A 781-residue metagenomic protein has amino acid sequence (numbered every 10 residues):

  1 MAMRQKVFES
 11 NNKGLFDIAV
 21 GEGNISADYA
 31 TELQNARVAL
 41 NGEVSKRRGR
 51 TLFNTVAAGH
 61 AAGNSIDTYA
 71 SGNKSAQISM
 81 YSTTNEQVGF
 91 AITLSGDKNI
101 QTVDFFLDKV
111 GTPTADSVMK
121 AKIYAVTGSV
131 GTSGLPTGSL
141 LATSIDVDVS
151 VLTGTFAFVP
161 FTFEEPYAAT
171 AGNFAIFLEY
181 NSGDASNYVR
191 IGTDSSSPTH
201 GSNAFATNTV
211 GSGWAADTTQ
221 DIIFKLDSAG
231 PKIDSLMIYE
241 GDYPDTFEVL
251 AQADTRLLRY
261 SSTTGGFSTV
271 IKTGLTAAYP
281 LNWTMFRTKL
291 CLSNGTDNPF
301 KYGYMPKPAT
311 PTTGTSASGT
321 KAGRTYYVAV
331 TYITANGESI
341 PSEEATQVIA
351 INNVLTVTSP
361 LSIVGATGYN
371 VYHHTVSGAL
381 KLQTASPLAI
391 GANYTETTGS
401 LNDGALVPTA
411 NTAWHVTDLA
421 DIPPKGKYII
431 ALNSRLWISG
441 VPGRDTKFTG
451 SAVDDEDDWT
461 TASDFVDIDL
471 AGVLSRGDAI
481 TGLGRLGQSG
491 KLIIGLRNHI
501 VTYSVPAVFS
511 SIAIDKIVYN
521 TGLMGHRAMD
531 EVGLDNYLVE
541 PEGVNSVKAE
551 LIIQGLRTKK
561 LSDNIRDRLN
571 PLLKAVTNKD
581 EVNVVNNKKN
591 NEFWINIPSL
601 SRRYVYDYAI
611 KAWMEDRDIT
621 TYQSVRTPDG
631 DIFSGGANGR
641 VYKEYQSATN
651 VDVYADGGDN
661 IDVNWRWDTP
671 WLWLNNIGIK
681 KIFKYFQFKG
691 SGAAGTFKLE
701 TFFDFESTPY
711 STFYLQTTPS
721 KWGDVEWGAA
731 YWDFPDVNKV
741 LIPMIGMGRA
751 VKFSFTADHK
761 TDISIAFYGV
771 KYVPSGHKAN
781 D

Functional and structural regions predicted by a protein language model:
M1-I66, P231-T288, N520-R527, E531-D535 (+1 more regions): Beta-sheet repeat architectures centered on beta-propellers
M3-F8, A57-A62, G230-P231, R259-W437 (+6 more regions): Disordered, low-complexity "stalk" and linker segments at domain junctions of extracellular and cell-surface proteins
H60-S139, V151-T155, P160-N173, E179-P231 (+1 more regions): Beta-sheet-rich sandwich/jelly-roll-like modules and their strand-loop junctions
K109-T112, V126-G131, Y180-S186, D297 (+4 more regions): Acidic glycine-/aspartate-rich tracts in secreted/extracellular proteins
P113-A121, G323-R324, G365-A366, A694-F697: Short coil-to-beta strand junction motifs in C2/discoidin
P136-L152, E344-Q347, Q383-I390, S711-G728: Solvent-exposed serine/threonine-rich low-complexity stretches and specific carbohydrate-binding patches
F267-S268, T273-A277, M305-T325, I333-I363 (+3 more regions): Beta-propeller and closely related beta-pinwheel folds
